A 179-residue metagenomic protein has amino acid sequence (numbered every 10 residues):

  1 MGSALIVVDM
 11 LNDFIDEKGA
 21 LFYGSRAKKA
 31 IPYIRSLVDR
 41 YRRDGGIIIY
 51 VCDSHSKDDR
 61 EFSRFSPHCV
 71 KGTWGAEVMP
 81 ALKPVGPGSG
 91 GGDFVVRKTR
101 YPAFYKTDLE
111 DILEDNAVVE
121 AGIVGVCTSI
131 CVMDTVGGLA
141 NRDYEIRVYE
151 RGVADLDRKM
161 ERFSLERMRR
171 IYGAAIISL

Functional and structural regions predicted by a protein language model:
M1-A4, Y33-D44, P67-L179: Active-site-adjacent betaalpha module
A4-F14: Acidic-leg catalytic submotif of subtilisin-like serine proteases
V8, C52, E150: Active-site flanking residues adjacent to catalytic metal/cofactor-binding acidic residues
D13, S56-D58, A154: Active-site loop signature of alpha/beta-hydrolase-fold enzymes
G19-Y41, G45-D53: A short alpha/beta connector and helix-capping loop motif
I47-I49, K57-D58, H68: Phosphate-coordination/substrate-recognition cap region in phosphate-metabolizing enzymes
H55-K57, P102-A103: A short acidic, glycine/proline-enriched capping/turn motif at secondary-structure boundaries, especially helix N-cap
D59-S63: Metal-dependent catalytic neighborhoods of phosphoester/phosphodiester hydrolases
